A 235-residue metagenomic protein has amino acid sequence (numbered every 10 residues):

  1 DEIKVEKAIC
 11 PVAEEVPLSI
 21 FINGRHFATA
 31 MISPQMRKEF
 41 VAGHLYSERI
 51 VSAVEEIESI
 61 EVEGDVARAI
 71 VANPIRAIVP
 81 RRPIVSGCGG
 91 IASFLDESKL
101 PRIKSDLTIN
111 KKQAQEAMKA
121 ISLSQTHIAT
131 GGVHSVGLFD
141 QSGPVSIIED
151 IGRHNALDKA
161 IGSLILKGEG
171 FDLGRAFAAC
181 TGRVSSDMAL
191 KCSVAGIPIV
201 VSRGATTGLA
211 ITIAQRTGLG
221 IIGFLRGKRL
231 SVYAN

Functional and structural regions predicted by a protein language model:
D1-Q141, V145-I147: Intrinsically disordered, low-complexity regions enriched in acidic/Ser/Thr/Pro/Gln residues
E15-P17, H26, V133-H134, G143 (+4 more regions): Short coil/turn connectors at secondary-structure junctions
Q35-M36, L45-Y46, R153-H154, I161-L166 (+2 more regions): Short, solvent-exposed amphipathic alpha-helical segments in soluble enzyme and RNA/protein-processing domains
I75, P144, L209-N235: C-terminal binding/interaction regions
H127-G132, V136-A178, G182: Glycine- and Gly-Pro-enriched alpha-helical subdomains that act as flexible, kink-prone "lid/hinge" or packing modules
E149, A189-K191, T212, Y233-A234: Short, well-ordered secondary-structure micro-motifs
G152, R183-V184, A205-T206, L225-K228: Short beta->alpha linker loops
F171-T206, A214: Extracellular/luminal Protease-associated
